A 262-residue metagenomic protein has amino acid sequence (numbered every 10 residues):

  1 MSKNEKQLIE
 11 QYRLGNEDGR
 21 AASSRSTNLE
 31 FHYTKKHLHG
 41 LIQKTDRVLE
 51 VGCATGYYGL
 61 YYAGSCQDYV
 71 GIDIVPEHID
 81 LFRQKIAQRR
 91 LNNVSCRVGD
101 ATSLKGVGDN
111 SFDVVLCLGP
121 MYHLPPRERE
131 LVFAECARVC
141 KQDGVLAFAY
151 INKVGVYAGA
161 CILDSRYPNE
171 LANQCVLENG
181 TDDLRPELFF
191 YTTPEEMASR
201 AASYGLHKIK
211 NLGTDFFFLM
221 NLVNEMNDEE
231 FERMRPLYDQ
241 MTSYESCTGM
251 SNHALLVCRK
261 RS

Functional and structural regions predicted by a protein language model:
M1-T45, Y57, Y61: Conserved class I S-adenosyl-L-methionine
T45-G52: Conserved class I S-adenosyl-L-methionine
Y57, Y61-S103: Class I SAM-dependent methyltransferase SAM/SAH-binding core
G106-V115: A short acidic, Gly/Pro-enriched loop at the edge of an enzyme's catalytic core that lines a small-molecule cofactor
E130-Q142: A short glycine-rich, Lys/Arg-flanked "PGG" loop and its adjoining helix->strand segment in the class I
L146-Q174: Conserved class I S-adenosyl-L-methionine
L188-G205, N211: Short alpha-helix
K210-S262: A C-terminal cap/extension of S-adenosyl-L-methionine-dependent methyltransferases that defines the acceptor-substrate
